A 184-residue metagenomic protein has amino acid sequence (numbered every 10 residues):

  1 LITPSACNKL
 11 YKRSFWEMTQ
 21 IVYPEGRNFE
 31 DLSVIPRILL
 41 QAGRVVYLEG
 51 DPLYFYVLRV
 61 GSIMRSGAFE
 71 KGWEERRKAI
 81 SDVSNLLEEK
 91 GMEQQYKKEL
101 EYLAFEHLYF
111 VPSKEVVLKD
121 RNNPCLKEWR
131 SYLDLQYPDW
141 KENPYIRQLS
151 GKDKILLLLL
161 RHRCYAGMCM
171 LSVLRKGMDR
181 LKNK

Functional and structural regions predicted by a protein language model:
L1-E49, V57-E70: Donor-binding/catalytic cores of nucleotide-activated saccharide and glycerol-phosphate transferases/polymerases
I21, A42, Y47-L48, R65-S66 (+7 more regions): Gram-positive cell-envelope targeting signals
N28, W73, E93-K97, E101: Inter-repeat boundary and helix-capping residues of tandem alpha-helical solenoids
P52-V60, S66-Q94, F110-W140: Catalytic core of nucleotide-sugar-dependent glycosyltransferases
E99-K114: Amphipathic alpha-helical repeat scaffolds of TPR domains
V117-K184: Membrane-interface aromatic/basic loop that binds lipid-linked glycans or pyrophosphate carriers, typified by
